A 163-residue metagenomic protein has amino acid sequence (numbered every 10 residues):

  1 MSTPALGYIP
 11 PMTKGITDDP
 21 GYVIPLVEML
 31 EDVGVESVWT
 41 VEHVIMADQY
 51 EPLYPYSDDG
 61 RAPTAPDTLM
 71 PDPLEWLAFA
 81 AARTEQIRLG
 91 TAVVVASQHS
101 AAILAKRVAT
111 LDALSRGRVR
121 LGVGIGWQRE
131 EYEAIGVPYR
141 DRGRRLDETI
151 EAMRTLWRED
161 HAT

Functional and structural regions predicted by a protein language model:
M1-R83: N-terminal beta1-alpha1-beta2 module of alpha/beta enzyme domains
S2-P4, D48-Y50, D59-P63, W76-A78 (+3 more regions): Internal, glycine-rich beta/alpha segment that forms the wall or movable "lid" of small-molecule/cofactor binding
